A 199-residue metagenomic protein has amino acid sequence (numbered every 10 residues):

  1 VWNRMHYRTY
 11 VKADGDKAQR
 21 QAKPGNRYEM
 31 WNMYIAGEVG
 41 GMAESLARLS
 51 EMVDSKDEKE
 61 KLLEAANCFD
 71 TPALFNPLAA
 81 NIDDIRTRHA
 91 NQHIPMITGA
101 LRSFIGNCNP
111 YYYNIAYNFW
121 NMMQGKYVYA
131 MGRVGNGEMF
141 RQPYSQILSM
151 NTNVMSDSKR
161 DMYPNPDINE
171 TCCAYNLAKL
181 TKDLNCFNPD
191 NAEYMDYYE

Functional and structural regions predicted by a protein language model:
V1-E199: Glycan-recognition and catalytic cores of secretory/periplasmic carbohydrate-active enzymes
